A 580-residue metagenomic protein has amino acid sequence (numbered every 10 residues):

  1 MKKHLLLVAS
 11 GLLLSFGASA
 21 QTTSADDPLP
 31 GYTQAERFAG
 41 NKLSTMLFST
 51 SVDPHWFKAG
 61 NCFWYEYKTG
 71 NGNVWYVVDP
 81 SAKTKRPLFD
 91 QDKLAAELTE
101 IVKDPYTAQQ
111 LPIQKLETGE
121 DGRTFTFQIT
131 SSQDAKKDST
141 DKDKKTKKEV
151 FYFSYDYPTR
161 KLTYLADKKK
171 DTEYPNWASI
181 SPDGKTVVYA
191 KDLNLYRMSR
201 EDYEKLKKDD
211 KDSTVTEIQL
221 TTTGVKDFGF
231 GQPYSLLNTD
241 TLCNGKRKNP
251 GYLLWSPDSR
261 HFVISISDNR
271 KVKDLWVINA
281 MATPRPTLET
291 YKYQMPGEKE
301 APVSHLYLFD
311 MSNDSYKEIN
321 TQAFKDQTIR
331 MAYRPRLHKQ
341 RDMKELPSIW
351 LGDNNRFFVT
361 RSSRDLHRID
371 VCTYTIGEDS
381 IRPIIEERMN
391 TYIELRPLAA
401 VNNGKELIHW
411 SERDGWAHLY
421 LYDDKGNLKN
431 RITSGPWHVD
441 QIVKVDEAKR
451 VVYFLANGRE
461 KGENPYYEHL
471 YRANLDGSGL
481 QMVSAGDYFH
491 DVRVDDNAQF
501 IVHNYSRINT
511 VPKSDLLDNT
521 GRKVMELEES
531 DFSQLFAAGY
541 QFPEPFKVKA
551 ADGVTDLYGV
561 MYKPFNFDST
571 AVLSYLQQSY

Functional and structural regions predicted by a protein language model:
M1-L6: Bacterial N-terminal signal peptides that target proteins for export
L7, A20-P512, L516-L517, S533-Q541 (+1 more regions): Beta-propeller folds
V8-S15: Bacterial N-terminal signal peptides
L527-T570: N-terminal cap/lid segment of alpha/beta-hydrolase-fold proteins
L576-S579: Structural cue for short, hydrophobic secondary-structure segments
